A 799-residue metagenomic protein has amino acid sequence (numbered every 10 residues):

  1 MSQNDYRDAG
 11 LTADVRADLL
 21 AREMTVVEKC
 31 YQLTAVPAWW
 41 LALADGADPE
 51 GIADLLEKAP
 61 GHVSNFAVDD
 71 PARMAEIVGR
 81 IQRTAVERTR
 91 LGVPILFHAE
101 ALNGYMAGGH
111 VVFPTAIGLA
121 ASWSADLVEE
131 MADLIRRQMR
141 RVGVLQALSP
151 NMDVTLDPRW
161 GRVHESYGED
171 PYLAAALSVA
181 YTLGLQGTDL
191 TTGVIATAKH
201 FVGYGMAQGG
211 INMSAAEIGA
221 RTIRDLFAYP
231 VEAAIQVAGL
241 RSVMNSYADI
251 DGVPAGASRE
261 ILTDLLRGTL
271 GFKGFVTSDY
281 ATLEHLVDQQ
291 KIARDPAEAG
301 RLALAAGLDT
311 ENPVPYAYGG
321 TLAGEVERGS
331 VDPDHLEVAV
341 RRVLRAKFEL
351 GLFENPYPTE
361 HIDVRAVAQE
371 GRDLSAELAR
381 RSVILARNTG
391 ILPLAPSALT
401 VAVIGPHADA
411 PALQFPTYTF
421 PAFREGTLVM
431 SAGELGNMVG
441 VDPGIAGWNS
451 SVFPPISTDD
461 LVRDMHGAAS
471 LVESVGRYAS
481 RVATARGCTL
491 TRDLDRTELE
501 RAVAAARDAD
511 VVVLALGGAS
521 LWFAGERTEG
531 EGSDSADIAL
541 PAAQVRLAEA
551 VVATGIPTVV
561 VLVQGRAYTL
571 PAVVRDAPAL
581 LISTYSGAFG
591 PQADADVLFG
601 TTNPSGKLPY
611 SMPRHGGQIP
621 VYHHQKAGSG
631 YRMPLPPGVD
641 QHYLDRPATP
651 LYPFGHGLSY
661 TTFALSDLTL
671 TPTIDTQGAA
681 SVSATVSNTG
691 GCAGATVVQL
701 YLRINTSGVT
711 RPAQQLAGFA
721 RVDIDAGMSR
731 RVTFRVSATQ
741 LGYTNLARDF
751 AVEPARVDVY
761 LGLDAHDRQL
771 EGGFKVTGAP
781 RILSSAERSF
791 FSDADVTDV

Functional and structural regions predicted by a protein language model:
M1-N745, A751-A765, I782, F790-D798: Glycoside hydrolase catalytic-domain context in secreted enzymes
R768-L783: Short beta-strand elements
